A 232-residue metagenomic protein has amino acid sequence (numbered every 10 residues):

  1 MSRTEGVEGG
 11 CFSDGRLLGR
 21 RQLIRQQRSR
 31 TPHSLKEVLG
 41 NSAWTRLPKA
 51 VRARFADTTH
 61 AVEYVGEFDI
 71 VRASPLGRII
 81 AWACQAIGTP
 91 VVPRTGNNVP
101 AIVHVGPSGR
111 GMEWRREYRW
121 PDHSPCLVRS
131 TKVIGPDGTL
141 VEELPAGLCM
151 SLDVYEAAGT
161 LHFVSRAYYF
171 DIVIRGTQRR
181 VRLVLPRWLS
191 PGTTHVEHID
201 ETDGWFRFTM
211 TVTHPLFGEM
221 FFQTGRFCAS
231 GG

Functional and structural regions predicted by a protein language model:
G10-C11, G15-E201, F206-V212, Q223: Soluble ligand-binding/transfer domains with enclosed cavities or grooves
F208-G232: Alpha-helical oligomerization segments
